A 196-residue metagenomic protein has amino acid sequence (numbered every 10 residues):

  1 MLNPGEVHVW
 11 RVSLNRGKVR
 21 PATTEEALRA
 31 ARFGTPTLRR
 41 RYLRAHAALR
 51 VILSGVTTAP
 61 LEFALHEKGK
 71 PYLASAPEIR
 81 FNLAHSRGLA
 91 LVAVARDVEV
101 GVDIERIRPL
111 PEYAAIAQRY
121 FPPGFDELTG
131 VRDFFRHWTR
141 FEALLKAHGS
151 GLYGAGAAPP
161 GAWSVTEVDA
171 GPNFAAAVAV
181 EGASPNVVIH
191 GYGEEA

Functional and structural regions predicted by a protein language model:
M1-A196: Core catalytic alpha/beta fold that binds nucleotide/phospho-ligands
